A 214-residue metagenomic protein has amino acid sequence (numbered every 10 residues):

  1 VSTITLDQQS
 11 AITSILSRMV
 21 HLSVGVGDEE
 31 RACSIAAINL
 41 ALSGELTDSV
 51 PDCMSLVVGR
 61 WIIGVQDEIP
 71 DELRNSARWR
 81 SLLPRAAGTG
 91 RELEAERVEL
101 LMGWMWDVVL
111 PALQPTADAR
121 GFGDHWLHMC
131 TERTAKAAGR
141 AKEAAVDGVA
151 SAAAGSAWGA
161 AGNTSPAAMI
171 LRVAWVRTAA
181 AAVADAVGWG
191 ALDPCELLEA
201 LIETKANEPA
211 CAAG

Functional and structural regions predicted by a protein language model:
V1-G214: Short, glycine-biased loop/turn motifs at secondary-structure junctions and in low-complexity Ser/Thr/Pro-rich termini
